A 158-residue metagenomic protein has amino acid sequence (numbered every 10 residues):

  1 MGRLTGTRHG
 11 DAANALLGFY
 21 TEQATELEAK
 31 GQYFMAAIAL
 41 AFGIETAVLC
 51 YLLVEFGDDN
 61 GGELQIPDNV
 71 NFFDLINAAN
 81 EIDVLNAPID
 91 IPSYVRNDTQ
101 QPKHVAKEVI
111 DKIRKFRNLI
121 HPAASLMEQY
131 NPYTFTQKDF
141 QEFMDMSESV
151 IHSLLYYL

Functional and structural regions predicted by a protein language model:
M1-F34: Charged alpha-helical initiation segments
N14-T21, A41, I110-R117: Hydrophobic faces of stable alpha-helices that mediate helix-helix packing
T21-T25, A29-V54: Short, hydrophobic, well-ordered secondary-structure elements
Q32-A36, L64-P67, P132: Short, surface-exposed helix-loop/turn micro-motifs enriched in polar/charged residues
I44, V48, L52-G57, S125 (+1 more regions): Hydrophobic/aromatic-lined pockets within catalytic cores
E55-I110, L119, L155: Flexible secondary-structure boundary motifs
Y94-L158: Charge-enriched, short contiguous segments at helix-coil
